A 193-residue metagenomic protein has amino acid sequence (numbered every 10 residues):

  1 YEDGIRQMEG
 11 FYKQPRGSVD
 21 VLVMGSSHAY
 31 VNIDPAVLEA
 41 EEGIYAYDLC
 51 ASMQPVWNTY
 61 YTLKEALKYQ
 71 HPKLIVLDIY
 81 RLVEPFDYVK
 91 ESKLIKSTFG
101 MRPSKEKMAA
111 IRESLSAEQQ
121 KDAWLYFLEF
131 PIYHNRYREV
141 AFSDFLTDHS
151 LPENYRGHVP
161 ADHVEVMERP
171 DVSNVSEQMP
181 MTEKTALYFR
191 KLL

Functional and structural regions predicted by a protein language model:
Y1-D20: N-terminal secretory targeting modules
D3-G4, Y30, K184: Short secondary-structure boundary/capping elements
I5-E9, I33-P35, A161-V164: Short hydrophobic/aromatic-rich motifs at helix boundaries and adjacent loops
R6-G10, Y61-K64, A186-L192: Alpha-helical scaffolding within the catalytic cores of extracellular/periplasmic polymer-degrading hydrolases
Q14-V23, S143-S150: Short, mixed-charge, low-aromatic patches
V21-L22, E41-Y45, M167-S176: Acidic/histidine-rich, surface-exposed loop or edge segments in extracytoplasmic proteins
M24, H28-S114: Membrane-embedded segments
S92-L193: Secreted/periplasmic serine-hydrolase-like ester/acetyl group-modifying domain
